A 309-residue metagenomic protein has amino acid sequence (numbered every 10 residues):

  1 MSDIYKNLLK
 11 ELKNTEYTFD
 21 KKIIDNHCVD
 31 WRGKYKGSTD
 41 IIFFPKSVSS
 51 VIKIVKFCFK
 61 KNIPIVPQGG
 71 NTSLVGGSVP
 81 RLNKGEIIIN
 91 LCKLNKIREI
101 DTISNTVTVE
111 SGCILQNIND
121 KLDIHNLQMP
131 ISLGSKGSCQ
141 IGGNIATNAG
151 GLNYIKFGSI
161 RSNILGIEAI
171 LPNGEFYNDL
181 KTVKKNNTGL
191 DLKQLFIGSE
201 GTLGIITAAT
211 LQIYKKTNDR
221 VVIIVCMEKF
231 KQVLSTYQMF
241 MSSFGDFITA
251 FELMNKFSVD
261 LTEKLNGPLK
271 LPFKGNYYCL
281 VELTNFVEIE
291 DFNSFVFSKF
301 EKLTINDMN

Functional and structural regions predicted by a protein language model:
M1-N309: Noncatalytic alpha-helical scaffold of FAD-dependent oxidoreductases
